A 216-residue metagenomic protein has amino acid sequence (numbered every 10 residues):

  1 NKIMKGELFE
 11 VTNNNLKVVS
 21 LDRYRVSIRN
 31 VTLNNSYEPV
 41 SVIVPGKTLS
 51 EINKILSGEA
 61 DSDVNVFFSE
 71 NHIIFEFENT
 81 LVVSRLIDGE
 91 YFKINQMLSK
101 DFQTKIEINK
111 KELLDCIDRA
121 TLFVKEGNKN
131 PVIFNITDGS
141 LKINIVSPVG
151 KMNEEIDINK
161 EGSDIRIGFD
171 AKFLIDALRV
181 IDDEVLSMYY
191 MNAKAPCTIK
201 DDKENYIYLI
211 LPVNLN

Functional and structural regions predicted by a protein language model:
N1-I28, N35-I87, F102-N216: DNA polymerase processivity clamps
E90: Glycine-rich, pocket-lining loop/helix-strand segments that form or immediately flank
K93-I94: Specificity-determining recognition surfaces
